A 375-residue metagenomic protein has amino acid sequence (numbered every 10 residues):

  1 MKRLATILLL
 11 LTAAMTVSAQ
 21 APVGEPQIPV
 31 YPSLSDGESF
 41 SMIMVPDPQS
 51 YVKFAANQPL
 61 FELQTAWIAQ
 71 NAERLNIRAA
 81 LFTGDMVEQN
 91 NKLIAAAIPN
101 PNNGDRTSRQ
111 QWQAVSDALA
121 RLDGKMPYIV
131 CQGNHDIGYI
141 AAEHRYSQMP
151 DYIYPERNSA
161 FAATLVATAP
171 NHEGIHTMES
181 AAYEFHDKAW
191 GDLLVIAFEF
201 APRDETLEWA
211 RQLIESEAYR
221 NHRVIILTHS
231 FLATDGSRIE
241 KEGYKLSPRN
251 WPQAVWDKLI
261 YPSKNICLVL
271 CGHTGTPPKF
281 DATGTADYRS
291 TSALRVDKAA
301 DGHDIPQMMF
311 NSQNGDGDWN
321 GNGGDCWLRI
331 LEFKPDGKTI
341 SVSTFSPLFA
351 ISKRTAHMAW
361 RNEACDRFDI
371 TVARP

Functional and structural regions predicted by a protein language model:
L10-S18: Hydrophobic h-region of N-terminal signal peptides that target proteins for export in Gram-negative bacteria
Q20-R106: N-terminal active-site segment of His-dependent metallophosphoesterases
D36, N320-P375: A short C-terminal boundary segment appended to hydrolase-like catalytic domains
M44-P46, R78-D85, G124-G133, F198 (+4 more regions): Active-site neighborhood of phospho(di)ester-bond hydrolases with catalytic His/Asp-centered motifs
P48-Y51, M86-N90, N134-Y139, E199-D204 (+4 more regions): Solvent-exposed loop/turn segments at secondary-structure junctions within structured extracellular/periplasmic domains
K92-E208, Y219, P262, T283-N311 (+3 more regions): Extended active-site neighborhood of metal-dependent phosphoesterases/phosphodiesterases
I98-N100, G104, S108, E205-E208 (+2 more regions): Active-site-proximal segments of metal-dependent phosphoesterases and phosphodiesterases across multiple
S247-P335: Conserved beta-sheet core of the metallophosphoesterase superfamily
